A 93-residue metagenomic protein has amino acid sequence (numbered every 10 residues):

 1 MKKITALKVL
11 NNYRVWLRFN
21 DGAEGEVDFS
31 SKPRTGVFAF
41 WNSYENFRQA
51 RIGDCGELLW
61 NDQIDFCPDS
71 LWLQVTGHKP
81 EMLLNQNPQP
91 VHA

Functional and structural regions predicted by a protein language model:
M1-A93: Motif-centric detector for short Cys/His coordination patterns
